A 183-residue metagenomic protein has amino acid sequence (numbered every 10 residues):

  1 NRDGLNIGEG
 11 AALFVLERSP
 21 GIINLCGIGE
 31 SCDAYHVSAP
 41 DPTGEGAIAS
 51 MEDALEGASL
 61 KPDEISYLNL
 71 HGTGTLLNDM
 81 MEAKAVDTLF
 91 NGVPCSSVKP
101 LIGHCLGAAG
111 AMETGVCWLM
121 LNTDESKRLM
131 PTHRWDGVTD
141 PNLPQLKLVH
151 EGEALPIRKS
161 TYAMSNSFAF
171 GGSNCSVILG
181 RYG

Functional and structural regions predicted by a protein language model:
N1-A58, Y67, G183: Condensing-enzyme catalytic core mediating Claisen C-C bond formation in acyl metabolism
N6-I7, A169-G171: A short catalytic or substrate-binding loop motif that flags glycine-/basic-rich loops and adjacent residues that bind
I7-A11, A47, E82, G107-E113 (+1 more regions): Catalytic-loop motifs flanking and including active-site residues across diverse enzymes
V15, L25, D33, I65 (+4 more regions): Conserved small-residue
S19-N24, A49-D63, K84-L101, A111-A169 (+1 more regions): Structural signature of cysteine-dependent C-C bond-forming condensing enzymes
C32-D33, L76-N78, H104, S173: Flexible loop/turn segments at secondary-structure boundaries
V37-T43, T73-L89, G107-M112: Short glycine/threonine-rich loop-to-helix capping motif typified by GTGT followed within a few residues by an Asp-Pro
S66-T75, K99-L106: A short beta-alpha structural unit
